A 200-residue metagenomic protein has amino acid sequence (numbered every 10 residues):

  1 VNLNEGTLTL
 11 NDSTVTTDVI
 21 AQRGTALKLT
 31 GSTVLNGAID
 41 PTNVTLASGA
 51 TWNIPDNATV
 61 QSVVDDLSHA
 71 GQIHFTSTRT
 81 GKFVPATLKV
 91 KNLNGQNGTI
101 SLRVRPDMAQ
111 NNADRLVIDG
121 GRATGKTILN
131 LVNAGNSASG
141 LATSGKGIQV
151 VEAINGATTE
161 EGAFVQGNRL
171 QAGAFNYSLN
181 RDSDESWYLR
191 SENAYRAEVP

Functional and structural regions predicted by a protein language model:
N2-R122, K126, V132, S137-E192: Extracellular beta-solenoid/beta-roll
A194-R196: Proteolytic cleavage junctions
E198-P200: Outer membrane beta-barrel translocator domains of Type V secretion systems
